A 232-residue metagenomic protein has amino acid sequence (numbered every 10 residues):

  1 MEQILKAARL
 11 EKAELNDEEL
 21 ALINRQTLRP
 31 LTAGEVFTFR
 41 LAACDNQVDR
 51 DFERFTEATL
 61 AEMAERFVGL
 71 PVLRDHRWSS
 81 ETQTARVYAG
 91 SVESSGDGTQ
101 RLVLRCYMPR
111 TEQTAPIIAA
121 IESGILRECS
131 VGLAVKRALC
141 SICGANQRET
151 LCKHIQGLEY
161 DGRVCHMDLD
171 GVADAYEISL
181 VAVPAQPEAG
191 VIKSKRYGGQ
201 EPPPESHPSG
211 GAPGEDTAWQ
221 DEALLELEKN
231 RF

Functional and structural regions predicted by a protein language model:
M1-P204, E215, E226, F232: Signature of dsDNA virion morphogenesis modules
A212-L224: Short linear motifs in low-complexity, proline-biased tails and propeptides
